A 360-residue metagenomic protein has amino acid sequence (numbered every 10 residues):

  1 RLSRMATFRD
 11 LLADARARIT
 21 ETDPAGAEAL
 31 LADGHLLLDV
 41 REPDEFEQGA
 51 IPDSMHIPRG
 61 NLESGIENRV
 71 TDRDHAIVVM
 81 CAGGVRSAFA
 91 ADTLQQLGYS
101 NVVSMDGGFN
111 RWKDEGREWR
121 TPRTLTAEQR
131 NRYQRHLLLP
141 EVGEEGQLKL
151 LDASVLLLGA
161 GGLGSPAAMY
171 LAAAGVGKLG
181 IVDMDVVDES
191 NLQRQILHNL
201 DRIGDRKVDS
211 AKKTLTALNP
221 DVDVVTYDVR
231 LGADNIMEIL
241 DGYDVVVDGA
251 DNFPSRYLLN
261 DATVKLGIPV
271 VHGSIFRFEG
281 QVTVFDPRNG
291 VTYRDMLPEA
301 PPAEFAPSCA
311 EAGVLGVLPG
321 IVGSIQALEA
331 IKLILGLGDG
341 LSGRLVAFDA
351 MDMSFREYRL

Functional and structural regions predicted by a protein language model:
L2, S64, R73-H75, Q96 (+1 more regions): Adenine nucleotide-associated cytosolic modules
L2-L36, P43-A76, G83-L148, K213: Rhodanese-like catalytic fold shared by cysteine-dependent sulfurtransferases and DSP/PTP-type phosphatases
G26, E45, M80, Q281 (+1 more regions): Residue-level signal for alpha-helical context at structural boundaries
L36-L38, V78, L156: Conserved beta-strand elements of the Class I
L37-D39, S104, K178-D183: Short beta-strand "acidic-cap" motif of Rossmann-like dinucleotide-binding folds
V40-R41, C81, G249-D251: Glycine-rich, N-terminal phosphate-binding loop of Rossmann-like dinucleotide-binding domains
M80-C81, D201: Short gly/ser-rich anion-binding loops that grip negatively charged ligand groups
